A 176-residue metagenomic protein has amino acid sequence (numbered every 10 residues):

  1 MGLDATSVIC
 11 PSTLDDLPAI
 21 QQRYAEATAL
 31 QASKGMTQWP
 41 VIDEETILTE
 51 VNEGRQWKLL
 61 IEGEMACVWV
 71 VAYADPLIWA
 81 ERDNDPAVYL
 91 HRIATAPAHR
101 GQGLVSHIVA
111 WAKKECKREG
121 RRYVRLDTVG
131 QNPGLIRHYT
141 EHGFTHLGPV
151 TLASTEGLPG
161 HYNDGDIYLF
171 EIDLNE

Functional and structural regions predicted by a protein language model:
S7-Q22: A short beta-loop-alpha structural element at the N-terminal edge of CoA-dependent acyl/N-acetyltransferase catalytic
L14, A25-P97, S106-W111, D173-N175: Acetyl-CoA-dependent GNAT
A96-A98, Q102, Q131: Active-site acidic-Proline motif in GNAT/NAT acetyltransferases
R100, V109-K117, T140: A conserved short alpha-helix in the GNAT/GCN5 acetyltransferase fold that borders and helps form the acetyl-CoA
C116-T128: Conserved GNAT acetyl-CoA-binding A-motif
V129-P133, H142, L152-E176: C-terminal "cap" of GNAT-fold acetyltransferases
Y139-P149: Conserved acetyl-CoA-binding loop of GNAT-fold acetyltransferases
